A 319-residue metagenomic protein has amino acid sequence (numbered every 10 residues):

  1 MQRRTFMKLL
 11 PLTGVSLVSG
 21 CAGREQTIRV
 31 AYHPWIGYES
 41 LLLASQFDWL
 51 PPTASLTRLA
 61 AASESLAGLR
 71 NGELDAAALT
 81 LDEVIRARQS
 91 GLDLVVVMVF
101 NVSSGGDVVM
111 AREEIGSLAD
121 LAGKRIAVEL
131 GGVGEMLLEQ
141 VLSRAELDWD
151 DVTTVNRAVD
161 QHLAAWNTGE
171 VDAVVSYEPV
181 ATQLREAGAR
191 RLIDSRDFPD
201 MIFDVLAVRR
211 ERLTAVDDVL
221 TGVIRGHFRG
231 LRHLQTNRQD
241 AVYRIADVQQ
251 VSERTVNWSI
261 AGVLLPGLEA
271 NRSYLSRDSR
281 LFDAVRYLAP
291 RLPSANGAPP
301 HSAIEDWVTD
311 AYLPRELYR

Functional and structural regions predicted by a protein language model:
T5-A22: N-terminal export signals
R24-W149, T153-A158, D172-S176, R191-D194 (+1 more regions): Short, glycine-/small- and polar/acidic-enriched structural segments that line small-molecule recognition paths
L69, L121, L138, W166 (+2 more regions): Buried hydrophobic packing residues in well-ordered domains
E114-A119, S143, T214, D218 (+2 more regions): Proline/Glycine/Serine-rich low-complexity intrinsically disordered segments that serve as flexible stalks/linkers
Q161-Q249: Pocket-lining segment of extracytoplasmic ligand-binding domains
V216-N296: Secondary-structure end/capping motifs
R286-R319: Conserved C-terminal helix/tail region of periplasmic/extracytoplasmic solute-binding proteins
